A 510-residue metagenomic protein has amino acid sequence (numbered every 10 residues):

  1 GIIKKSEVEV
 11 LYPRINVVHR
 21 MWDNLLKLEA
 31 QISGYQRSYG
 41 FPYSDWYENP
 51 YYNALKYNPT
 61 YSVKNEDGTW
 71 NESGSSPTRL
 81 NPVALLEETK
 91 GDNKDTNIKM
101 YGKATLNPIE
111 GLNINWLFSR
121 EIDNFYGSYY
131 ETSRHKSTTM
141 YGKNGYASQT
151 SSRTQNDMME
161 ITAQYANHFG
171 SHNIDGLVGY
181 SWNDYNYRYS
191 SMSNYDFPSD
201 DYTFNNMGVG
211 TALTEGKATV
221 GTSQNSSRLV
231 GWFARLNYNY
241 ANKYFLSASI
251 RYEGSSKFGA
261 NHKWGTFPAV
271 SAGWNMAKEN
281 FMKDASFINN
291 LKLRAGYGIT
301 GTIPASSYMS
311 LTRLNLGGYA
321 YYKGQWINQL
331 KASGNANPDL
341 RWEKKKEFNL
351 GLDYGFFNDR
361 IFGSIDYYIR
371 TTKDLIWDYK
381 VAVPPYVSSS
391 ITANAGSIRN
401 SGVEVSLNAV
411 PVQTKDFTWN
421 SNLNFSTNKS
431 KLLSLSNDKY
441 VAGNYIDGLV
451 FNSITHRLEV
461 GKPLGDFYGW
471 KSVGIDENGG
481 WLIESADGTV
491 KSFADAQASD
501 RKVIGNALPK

Functional and structural regions predicted by a protein language model:
G1, L246-S255, P411: Transmembrane beta-strand segments that form the barrel wall of outer-membrane beta-barrel proteins
I3, Y12, N16-N97, N115-V230 (+5 more regions): Surface-exposed loop/interface segments of Gram-negative outer-membrane beta-barrel transport/assembly proteins
I3-K5, S256-N261: Solvent-exposed loop/turn segments connecting transmembrane beta-strands in outer-membrane beta-barrel proteins
V8-R14, G231, G265-F267: Transmembrane beta-barrel architecture of outer membranes
V230-Y240: Structured alpha-helical segments in the cores of large, soluble enzyme domains
N349-G351: Glycine-centered tight-turn and secondary-structure capping sites
